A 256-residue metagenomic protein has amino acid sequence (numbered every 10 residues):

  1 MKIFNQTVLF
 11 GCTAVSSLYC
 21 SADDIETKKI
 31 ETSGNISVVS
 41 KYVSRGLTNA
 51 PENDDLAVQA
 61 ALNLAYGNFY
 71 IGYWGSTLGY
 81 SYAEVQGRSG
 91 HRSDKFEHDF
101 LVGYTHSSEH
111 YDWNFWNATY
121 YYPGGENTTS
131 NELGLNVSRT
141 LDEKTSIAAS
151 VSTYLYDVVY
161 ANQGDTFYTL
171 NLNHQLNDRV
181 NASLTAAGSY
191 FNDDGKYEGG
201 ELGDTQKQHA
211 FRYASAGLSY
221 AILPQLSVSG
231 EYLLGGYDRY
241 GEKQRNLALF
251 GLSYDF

Functional and structural regions predicted by a protein language model:
D23-G79: Short glycine/proline- and aromatic-enriched beta-strand/turn motifs that initiate or cap beta-hairpins
I30, D54-V58, A65, D94-H98 (+5 more regions): Residues that define the transmembrane beta-barrel architecture of outer-membrane proteins
V38-S44, Y66-N68, G75-G79, H106 (+6 more regions): Transmembrane beta-strands of outer-membrane beta-barrel pores
S40, L64-Y66, Y104-H106, Y111 (+6 more regions): Residue-level signature of outer-membrane beta-barrel architecture
N68-Y73, E109-F115, D142-A149, D178-L184 (+1 more regions): Repeated loop/turn-to-beta-strand initiation elements of outer-membrane beta-barrel proteins
F69-S108, N114-N127, Y240: Surface-exposed loop and membrane-interface regions of Gram-negative outer-membrane beta-barrel proteins
T128-Q206, Y232: Detector for outer-membrane/organellar transmembrane beta-barrel domains, recognizing the amphipathic beta-strand
H174, A216-P224, Y232, K243-F256: Outer-membrane beta-barrel "beta-signal"
